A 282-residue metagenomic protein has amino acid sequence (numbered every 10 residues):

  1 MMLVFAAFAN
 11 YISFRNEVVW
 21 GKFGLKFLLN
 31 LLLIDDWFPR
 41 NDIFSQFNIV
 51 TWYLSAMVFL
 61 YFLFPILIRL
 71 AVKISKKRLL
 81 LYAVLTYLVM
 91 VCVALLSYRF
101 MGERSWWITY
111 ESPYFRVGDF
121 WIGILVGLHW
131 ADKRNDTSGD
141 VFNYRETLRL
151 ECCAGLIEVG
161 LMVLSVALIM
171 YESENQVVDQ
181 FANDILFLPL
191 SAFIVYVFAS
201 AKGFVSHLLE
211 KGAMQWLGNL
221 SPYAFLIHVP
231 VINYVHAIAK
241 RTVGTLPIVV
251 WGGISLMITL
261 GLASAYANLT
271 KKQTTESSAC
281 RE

Functional and structural regions predicted by a protein language model:
M1-F14, V18-L33, S55-L60, F115 (+7 more regions): Transmembrane alpha-helical segments and their boundary/interface "anchor" motifs in multi-pass integral membrane
M2-A56, V89-Y114, G118, L186-A199: Membrane-interface helix-loop-helix regions
F5, A9, I68, V72 (+10 more regions): Membrane-water interface at transmembrane helix exits
G21, N41, S45, E103-E111 (+5 more regions): Membrane-interfacial loop-to-transmembrane-helix junctions in polytopic alpha-helical membrane proteins
F27, V58, F62, I66 (+6 more regions): Residue-level signature of the transmembrane alpha-helical core of multi-pass small-molecule transporters
V58-L88, L128-A154, G244: Solvent-exposed interhelical
L79-Y98, G155-S165, T259: Small-polar-interrupted transmembrane alpha-helices in polytopic inner-membrane proteins
F120, I124, E151-K272: Alpha-helical transmembrane segments of multi-pass integral membrane proteins
